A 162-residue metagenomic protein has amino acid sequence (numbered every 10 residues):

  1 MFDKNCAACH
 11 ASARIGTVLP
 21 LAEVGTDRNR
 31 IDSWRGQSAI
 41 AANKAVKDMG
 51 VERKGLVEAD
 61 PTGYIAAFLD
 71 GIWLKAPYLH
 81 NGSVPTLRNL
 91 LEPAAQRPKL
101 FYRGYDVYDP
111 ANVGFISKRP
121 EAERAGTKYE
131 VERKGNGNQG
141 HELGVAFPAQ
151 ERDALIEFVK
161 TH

Functional and structural regions predicted by a protein language model:
M1-H162: Periplasmic c-type cytochrome electron-transfer domains
